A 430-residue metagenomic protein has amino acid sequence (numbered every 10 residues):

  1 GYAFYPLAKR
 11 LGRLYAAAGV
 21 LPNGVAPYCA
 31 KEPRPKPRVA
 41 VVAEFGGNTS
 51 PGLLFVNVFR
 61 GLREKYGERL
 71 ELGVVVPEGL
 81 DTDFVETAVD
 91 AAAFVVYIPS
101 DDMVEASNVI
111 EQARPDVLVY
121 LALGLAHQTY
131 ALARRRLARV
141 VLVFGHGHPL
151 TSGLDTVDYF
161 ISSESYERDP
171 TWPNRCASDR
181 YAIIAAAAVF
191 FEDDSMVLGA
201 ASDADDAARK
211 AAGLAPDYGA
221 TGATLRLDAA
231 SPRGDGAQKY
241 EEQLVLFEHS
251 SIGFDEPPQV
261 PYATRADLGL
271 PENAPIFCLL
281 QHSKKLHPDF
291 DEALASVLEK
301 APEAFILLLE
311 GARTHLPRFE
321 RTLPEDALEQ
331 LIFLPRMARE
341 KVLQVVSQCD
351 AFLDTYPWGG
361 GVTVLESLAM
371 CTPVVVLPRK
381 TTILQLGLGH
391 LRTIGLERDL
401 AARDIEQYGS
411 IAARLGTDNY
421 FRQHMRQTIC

Functional and structural regions predicted by a protein language model:
G1-L270, H282, R321-D326, A338-A351 (+5 more regions): Alpha-helical solenoid repeat scaffolds of the TPR/TPR-like class and their adjacent stem/linker regions that mediate
P35-P37, P275, A304: Nucleotide donor/acceptor-binding cores
V42, L279-H282, L309, L334: Short hydrophobic "strand-cap" motifs at the C-terminus of beta-strands
V58-K65, F277, D289-P302: Short hydrophobic signal-anchor/transmembrane segments that target glycosyltransferases and glycosylation machinery
V75-L80, F305-R318, P335: Glycosyltransferase donor-sugar binding loop
S251, C278-D289: Substrate-binding clefts and catalytic carboxylate motifs of secreted carbohydrate-active enzymes
L353, S367: Donor-sugar nucleotide-binding helix/loop cap in glycosyltransferases
T355-P357, V376: A short structural motif in glycosyltransferase catalytic domains
